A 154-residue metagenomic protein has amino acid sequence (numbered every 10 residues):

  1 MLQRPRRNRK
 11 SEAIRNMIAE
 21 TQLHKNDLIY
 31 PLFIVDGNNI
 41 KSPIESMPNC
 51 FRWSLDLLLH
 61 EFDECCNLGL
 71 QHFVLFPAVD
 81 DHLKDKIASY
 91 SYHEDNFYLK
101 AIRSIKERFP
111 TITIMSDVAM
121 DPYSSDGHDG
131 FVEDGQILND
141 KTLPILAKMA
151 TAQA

Functional and structural regions predicted by a protein language model:
Q3, S11, E20-I29, V35-A154: Alpha/beta enzyme core
